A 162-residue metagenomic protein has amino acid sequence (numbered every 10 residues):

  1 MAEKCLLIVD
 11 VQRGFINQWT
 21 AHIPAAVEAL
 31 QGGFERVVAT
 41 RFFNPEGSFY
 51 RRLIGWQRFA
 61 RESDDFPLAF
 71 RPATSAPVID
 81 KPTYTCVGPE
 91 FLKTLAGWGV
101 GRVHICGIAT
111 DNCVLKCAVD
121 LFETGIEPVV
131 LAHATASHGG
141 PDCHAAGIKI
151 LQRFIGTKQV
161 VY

Functional and structural regions predicted by a protein language model:
M1-V78, K93, W98: Active-site acidic carboxylates
E35, G101, E127: Short acidic/polar active-site loop segments enriched in Thr and Asp
E46-G47, N112, H138: Generic structural signal for helix capping and beta-alpha/helix-loop junctions
R61, D65, F70-P77, G139-Y162: Structural recognition of alpha->loop->beta junctions
I79-K81, L131: Hydrophobic residues at beta-strand termini and immediately following loops that shape nucleotide-binding pockets
K81-R102: Glycine-rich phosphate- or other oxyanion-binding loops that anchor nucleotides, phosphorylated ligands
H104-I108, I126-P141: A short glycine-rich beta-strand->turn/loop micro-motif centered on a GG-aromatic cluster
V114-T124: Short Gly/Thr/Asp-enriched flexible loops that form oxyanion-binding sites at enzyme active sites
